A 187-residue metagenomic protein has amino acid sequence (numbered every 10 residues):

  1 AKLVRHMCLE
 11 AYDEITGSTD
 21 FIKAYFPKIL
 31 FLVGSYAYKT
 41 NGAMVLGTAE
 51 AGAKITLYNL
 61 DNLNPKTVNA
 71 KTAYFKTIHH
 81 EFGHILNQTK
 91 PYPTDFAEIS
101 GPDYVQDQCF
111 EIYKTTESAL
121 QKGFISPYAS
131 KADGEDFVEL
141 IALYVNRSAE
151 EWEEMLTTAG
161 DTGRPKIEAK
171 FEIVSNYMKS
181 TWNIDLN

Functional and structural regions predicted by a protein language model:
K2, V68-T77, Y128-D133, P165-E168: Soluble non-cytosolic domains of exported or imported proteins
K2-K54: Auxiliary, metal-adjacent structural segments of Zn-dependent hydrolase domains
R5, L9, D13, G83-P91 (+3 more regions): Sec-exported extracytoplasmic/periplasmic mature domains
Y12-L32, T89, F96, E151-D161 (+1 more regions): Surface-exposed patches in mature extracellular/periplasmic domains of secreted proteins
I29-L32, K54-Y58, D136-Y144: Structural recognition of the beta-strand scaffold that forms the well-ordered cores of secreted hydrolase catalytic
G34, T40-A43, T48-Y74, H79: Active-site-proximal segment of zinc-dependent metalloprotease catalytic domains
L57, T72-P93, V138: Active-site recognition of the HExxH zinc-binding catalytic motif
D103-N187: Metalloprotease/metallohydrolase-associated module, dominated by Zn2+-dependent proteases
